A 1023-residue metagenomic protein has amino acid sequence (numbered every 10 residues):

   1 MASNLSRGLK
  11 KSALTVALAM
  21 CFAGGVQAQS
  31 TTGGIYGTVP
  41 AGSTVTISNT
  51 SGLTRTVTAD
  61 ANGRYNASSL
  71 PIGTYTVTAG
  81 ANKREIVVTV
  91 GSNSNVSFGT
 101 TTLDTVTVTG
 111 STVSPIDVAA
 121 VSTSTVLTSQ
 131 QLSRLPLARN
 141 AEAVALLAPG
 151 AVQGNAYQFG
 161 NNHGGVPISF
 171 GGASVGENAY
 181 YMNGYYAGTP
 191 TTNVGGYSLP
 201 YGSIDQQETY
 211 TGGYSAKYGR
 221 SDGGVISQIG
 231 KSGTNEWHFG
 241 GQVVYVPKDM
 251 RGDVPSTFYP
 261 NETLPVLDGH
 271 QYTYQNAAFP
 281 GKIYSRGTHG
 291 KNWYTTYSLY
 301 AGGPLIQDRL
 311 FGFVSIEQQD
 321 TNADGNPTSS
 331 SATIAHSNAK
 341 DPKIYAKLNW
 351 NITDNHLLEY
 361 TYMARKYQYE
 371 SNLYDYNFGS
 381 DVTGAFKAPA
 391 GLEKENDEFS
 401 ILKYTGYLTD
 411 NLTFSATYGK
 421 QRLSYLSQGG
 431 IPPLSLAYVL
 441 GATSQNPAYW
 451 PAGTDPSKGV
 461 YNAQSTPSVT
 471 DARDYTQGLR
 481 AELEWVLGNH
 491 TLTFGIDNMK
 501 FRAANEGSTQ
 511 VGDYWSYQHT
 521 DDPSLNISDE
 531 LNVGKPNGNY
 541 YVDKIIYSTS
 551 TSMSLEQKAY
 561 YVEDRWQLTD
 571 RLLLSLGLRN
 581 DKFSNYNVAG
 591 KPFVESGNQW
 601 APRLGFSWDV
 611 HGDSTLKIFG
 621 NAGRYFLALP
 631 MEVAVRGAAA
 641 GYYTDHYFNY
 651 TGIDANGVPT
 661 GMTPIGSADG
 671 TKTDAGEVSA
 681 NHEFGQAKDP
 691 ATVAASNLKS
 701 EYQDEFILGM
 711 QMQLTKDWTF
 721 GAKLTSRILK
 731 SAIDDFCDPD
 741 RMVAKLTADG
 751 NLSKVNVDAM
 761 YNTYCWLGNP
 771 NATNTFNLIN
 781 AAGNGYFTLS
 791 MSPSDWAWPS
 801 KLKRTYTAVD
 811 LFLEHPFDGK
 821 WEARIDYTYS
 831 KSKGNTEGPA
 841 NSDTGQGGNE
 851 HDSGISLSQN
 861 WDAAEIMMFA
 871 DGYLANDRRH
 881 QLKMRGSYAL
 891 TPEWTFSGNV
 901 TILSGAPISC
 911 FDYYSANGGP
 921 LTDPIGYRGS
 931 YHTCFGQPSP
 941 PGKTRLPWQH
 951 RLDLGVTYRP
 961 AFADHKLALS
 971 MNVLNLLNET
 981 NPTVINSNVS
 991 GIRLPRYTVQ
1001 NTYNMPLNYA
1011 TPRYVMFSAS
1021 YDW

Functional and structural regions predicted by a protein language model:
N4, K340, H356-Y561, P739 (+6 more regions): Replace "related TpsB outer-membrane translocases also match" with "some related outer-membrane beta-barrels such as
Q27-S114, A120: Periplasm-facing N-terminal accessory domains of Gram-negative outer-membrane beta-barrel systems
K83-N95, T107-S232, K282-S285, Y294-Y300: Periplasmic N-terminal accessory/gating domains of Gram-negative outer-membrane beta-barrel systems
G154, V588, V594-N598, S607-A797 (+4 more regions): Solvent-exposed loop/turn elements at secondary-structure boundaries
H238, R286-S371, L392-S415, P602: Transmembrane beta-barrel wall of Gram-negative outer-membrane proteins
R309-G312, N355-L358, N411-F414, H490-L492 (+7 more regions): Repeated loop/turn-to-beta-strand initiation elements of outer-membrane beta-barrel proteins
T569, L573, G721-C910, S1018-D1022: Gram-negative outer-membrane beta-barrel transporters
D717, S731, K831-K833, A840 (+3 more regions): C-terminal beta-signal and adjacent terminal beta-strands/loops of Gram-negative outer-membrane beta-barrel proteins
